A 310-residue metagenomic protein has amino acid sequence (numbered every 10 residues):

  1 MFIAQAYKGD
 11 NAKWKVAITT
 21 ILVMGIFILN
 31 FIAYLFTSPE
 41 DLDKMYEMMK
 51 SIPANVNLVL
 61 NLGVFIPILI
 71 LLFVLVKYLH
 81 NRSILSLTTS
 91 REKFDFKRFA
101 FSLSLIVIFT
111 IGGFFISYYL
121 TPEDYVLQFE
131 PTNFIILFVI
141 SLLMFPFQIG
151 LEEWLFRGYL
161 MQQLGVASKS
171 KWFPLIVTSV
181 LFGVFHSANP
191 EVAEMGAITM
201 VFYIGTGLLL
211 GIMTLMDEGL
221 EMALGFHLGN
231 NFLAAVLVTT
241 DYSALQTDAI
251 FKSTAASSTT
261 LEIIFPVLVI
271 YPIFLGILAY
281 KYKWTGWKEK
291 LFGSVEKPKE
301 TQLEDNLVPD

Functional and structural regions predicted by a protein language model:
M1-A17, K299-D310: N-terminal juxtamembrane cytosolic/stromal segments of multi-pass membrane proteins
Q5-G25, L58-L62, L85, S90-S104 (+1 more regions): Alpha-helical transmembrane segments and their helix-start/interface "positive-inside/aromatic belt" motifs in integral
V23-D41, V76, G113-F115: Alpha-helical transmembrane segments of multi-pass membrane proteins
L42-N55, V59-N61, I84-L151, M161-Q162 (+2 more regions): Juxtamembrane helix-loop-helix connectors linking adjacent transmembrane helices in multi-pass membrane enzymes
T121-Q128, S187-G196: Membrane-interface helix caps and helix-loop-helix hairpins in membrane proteins
L151-V177, L215: Membrane-interface helix/loop boundary segments of multi-pass membrane proteins
T199-I250: Functionally important transmembrane alpha-helices
L228-D310: C-terminal membrane module of polytopic membrane proteins
